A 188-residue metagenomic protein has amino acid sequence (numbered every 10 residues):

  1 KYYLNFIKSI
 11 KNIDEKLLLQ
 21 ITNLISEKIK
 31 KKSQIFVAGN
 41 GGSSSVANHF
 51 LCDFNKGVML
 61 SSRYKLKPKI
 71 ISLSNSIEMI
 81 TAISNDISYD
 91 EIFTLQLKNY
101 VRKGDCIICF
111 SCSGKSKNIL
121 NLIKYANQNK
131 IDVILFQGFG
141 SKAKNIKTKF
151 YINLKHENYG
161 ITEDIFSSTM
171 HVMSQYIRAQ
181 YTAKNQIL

Functional and structural regions predicted by a protein language model:
K1-I13: Generic N-terminal amphipathic, Lys/Arg-enriched alpha-helix
I13-K31: A short, well-structured juxtamembrane/interface segment
E27-Y100: Glycine-rich, small/polar surface segments that engage phosphate groups of diverse ligands
K32, G104, K130-I131: Glycine-centered short loops/turns at secondary-structure junctions
S43-N48, K115-L122: Short glycine/serine/threonine-rich phosphate/pyrophosphate-binding segments that cradle anionic phosphate groups
N99-Y100, I161-L188: A charged, well-structured terminal subsegment
S111, Q137, I152-G160: Short beta->alpha connector loops at strand-helix junctions that form conserved, small/polar/Pro-enriched
L135-T148: Short, glycine/polar-rich helix-capping loops at beta-to-alpha or helix-loop-helix junctions that flank or form
